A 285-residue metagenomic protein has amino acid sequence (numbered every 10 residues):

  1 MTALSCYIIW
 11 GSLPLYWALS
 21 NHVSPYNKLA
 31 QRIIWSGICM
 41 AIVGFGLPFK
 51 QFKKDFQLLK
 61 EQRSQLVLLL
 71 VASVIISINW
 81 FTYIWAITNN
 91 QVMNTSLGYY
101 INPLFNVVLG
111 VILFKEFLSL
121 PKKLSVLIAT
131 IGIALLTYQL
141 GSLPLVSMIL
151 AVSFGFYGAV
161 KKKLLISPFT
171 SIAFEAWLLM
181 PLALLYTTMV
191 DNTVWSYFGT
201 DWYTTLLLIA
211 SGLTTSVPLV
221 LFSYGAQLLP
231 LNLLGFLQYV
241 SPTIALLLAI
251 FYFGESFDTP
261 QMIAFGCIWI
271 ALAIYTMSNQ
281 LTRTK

Functional and structural regions predicted by a protein language model:
M1-A30, I131-K163, K285: Glycine-/small-residue-enriched transmembrane alpha-helix faces in small-molecule transporters and effluxers
M1-S5, I38-V71, L120, I172 (+3 more regions): Membrane-interface interhelical linkers
L4-S12, Y16, L70-I87, I149-F156 (+3 more regions): Hydrophobic alpha-helical transmembrane segments of multi-pass membrane transport proteins, especially secondary
L15-Y26, K54-Q57, W85-Q91, I133-A134 (+4 more regions): Membrane-interface helix termini and inter-helical loops of multi-pass transporters
S20, K28, A86-I87, I112-F114 (+5 more regions): Hydrophobic/aromatic residues within transmembrane alpha-helices of multi-pass small-molecule transporters
I33, Q139, Y239-K285: C-terminal-most transmembrane helix of multi-pass membrane proteins
W85, N102-P121, T243-M262: C-terminal transmembrane-helix exit sites in multi-pass transporters
S96-I101, P168-L178, S216-F251: Helix-helix packing/entry segments at the starts of transmembrane helices
